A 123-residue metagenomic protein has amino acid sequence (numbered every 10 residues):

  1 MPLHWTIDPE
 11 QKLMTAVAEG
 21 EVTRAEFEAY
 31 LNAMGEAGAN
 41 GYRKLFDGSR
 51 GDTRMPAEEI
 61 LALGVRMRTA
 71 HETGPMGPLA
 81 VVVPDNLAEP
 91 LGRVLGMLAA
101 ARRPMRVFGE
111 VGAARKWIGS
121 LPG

Functional and structural regions predicted by a protein language model:
M1-G123: Amphipathic, Lys/Arg-enriched alpha-helical "gate/interface" segment within cytosolic domains that mediates
